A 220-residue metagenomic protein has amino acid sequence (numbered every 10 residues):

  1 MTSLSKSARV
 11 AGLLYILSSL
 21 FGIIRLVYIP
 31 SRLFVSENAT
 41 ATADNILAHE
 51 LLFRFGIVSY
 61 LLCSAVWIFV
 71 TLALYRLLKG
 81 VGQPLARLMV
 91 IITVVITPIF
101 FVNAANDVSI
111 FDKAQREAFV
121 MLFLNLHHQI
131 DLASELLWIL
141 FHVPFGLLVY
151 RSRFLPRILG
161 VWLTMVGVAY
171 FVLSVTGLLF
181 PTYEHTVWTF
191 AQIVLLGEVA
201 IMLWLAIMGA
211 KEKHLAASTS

Functional and structural regions predicted by a protein language model:
M1-S220: Hydrophobic, aromatic-enriched alpha-helical segments typical of multi-pass transmembrane helices
